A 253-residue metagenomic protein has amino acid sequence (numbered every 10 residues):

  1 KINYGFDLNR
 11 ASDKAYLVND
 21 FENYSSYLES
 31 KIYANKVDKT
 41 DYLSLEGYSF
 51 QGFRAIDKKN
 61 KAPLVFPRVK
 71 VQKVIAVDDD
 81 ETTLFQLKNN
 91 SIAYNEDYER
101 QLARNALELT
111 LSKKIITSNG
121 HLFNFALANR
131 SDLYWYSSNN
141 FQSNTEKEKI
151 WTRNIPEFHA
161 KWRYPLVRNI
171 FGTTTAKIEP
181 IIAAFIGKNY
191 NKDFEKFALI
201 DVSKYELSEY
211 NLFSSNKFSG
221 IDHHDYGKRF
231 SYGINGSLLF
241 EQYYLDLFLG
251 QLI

Functional and structural regions predicted by a protein language model:
K1-I253: Outer-membrane beta-barrel proteins and related beta-barrel translocases across Gram-negative bacteria
